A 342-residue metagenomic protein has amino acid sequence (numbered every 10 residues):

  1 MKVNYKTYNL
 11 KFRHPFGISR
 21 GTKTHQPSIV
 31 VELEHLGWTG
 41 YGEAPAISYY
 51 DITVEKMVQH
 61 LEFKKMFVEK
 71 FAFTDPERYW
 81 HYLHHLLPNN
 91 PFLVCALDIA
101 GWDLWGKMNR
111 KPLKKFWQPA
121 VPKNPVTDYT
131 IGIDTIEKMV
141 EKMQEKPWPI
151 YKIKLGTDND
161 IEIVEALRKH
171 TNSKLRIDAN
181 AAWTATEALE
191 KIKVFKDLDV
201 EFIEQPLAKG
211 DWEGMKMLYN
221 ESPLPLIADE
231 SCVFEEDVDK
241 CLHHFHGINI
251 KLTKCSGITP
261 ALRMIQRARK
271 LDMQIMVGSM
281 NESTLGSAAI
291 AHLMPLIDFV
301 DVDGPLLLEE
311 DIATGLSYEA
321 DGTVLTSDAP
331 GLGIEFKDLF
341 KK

Functional and structural regions predicted by a protein language model:
M1-F12, S28, L36, M280-K342: Flexible C-terminal active-site loop/helix
N9-G17, D199: Short Pro/Gly-enriched beta-strand edge/turn motifs at strand-loop
S19-T24, P330: Short Gly/Pro-enriched turn/cap motifs at secondary-structure boundaries
V31, G37, L97, R110 (+6 more regions): Conserved, mostly hydrophobic/aromatic
L33-H35, T39-M108: Metal- or metallocofactor-binding catalytic centers and their adjacent structured scaffolds across diverse enzyme
G40-G42, P125-I131, P149-I153, L175-A179 (+5 more regions): Hydrophobic faces of well-ordered beta-strands that scaffold small-molecule active sites in alpha/beta enzyme cores
K111-S222: Metal-dependent enolase-superfamily TIM-barrel catalytic cores that perform enediolate-based chemistry
G210-M215, Y219-D303: Catalytic alpha/beta core domains of metabolic enzymes, predominantly
